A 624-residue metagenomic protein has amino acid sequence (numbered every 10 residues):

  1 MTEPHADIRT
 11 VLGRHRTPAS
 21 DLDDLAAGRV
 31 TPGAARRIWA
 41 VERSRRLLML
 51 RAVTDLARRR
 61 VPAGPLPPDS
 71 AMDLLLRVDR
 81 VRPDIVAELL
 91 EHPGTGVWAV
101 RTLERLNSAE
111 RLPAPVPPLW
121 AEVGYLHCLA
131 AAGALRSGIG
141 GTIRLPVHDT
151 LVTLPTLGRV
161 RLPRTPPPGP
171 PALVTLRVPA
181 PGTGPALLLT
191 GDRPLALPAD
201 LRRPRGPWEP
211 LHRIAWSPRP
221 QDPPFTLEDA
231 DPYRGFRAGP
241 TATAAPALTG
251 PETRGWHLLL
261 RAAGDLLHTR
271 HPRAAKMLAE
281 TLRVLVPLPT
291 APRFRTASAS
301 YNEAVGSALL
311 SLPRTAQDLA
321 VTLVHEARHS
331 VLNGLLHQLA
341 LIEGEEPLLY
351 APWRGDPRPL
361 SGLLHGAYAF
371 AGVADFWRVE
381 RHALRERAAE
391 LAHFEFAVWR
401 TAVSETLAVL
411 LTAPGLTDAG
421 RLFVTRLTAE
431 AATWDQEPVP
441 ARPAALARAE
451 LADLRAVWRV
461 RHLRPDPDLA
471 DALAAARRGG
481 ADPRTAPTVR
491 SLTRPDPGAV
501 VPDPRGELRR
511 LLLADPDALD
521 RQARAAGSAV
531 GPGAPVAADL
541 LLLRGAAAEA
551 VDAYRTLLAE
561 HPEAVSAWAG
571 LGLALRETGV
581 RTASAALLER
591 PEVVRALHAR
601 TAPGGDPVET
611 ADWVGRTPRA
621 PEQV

Functional and structural regions predicted by a protein language model:
M1-V286, N302, L309-S311, I342 (+1 more regions): Type-3 copper protein
G255-L258, A262, E303, D318-T322 (+7 more regions): Generic recognition of stable, solvent-exposed alpha-helical segments in well-folded globular domains
L267, H271, P289-A291, L312-R314 (+2 more regions): Short, flexible loop/turn elements at secondary-structure junctions
V286-V305: Catalytic zinc-binding patch centered on the HExxH motif and its immediate surroundings that defines zinc-dependent
S300-E303, P313-T322, S330-S361, P497-V501 (+1 more regions): Post-HEXXH active-site segment of zinc metalloproteases
L336, P347-R387: Post-HExxH zinc-binding segment in Zn-dependent metallohydrolases
R358, R378-A392, T401-T412: Long, C-terminal catalytic modules of enzymes
